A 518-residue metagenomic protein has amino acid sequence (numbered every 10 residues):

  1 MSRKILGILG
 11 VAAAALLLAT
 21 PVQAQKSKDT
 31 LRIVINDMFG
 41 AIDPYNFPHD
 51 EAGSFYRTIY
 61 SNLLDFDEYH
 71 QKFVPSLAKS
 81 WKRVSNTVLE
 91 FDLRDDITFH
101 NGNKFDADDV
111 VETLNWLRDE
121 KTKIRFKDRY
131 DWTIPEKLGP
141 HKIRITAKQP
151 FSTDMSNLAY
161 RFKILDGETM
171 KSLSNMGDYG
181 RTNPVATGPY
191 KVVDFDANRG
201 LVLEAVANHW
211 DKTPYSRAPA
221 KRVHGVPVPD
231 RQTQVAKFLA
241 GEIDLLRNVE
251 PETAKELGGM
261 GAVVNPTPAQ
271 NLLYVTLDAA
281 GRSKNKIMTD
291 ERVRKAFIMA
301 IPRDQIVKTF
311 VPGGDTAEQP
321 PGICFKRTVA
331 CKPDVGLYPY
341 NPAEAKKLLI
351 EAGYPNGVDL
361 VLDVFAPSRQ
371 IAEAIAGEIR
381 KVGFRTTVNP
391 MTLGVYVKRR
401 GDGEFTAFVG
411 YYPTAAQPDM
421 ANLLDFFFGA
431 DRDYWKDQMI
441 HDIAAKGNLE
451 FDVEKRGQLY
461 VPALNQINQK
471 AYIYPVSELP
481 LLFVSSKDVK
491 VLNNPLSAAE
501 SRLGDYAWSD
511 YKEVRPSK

Functional and structural regions predicted by a protein language model:
Q25-K26, K82, F126-M170, D194-D196: Surface-exposed binding/hinge segments that line and control ligand-binding clefts or catalytic entry sites
R32, D106-N115, P140-T146, G188-P189 (+6 more regions): Alpha-helical secondary-structure segments
V34-S85, N115, V185: N-terminal lobe/hinge region of extracytoplasmic solute-binding protein
D37-G53, S76-L77, N103, D154-K163 (+4 more regions): A structural "hinge/loop" feature
F39, D196-G200, A205, L273 (+3 more regions): Detector for C-terminal structural segments
D67-E68, K72, A159-A218, R222-H224 (+4 more regions): Gly/Pro-rich hinge or "lid" segments in bacterial periplasmic/extracellular proteins
L117, I134-K137, V193-E204, V226-K284 (+1 more regions): Extracellular/periplasmic solute-recognition and catalytic clefts
Y190, K284, D315-E351, Q370: Structural transition elements
